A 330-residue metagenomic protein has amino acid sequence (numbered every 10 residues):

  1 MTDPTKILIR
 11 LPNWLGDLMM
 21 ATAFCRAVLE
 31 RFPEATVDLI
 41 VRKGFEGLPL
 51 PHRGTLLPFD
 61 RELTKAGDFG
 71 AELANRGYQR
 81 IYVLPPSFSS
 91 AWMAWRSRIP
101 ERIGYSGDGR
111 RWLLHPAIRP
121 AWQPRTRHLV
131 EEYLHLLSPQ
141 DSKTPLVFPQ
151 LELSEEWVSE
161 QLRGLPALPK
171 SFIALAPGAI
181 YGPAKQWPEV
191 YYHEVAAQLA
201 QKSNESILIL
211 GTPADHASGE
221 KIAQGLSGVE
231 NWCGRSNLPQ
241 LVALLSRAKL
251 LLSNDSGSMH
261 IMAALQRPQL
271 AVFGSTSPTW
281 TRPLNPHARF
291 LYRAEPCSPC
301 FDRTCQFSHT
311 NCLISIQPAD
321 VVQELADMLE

Functional and structural regions predicted by a protein language model:
M1-E330: Catalytic machinery of carbohydrate-active enzymes, primarily nucleotide-sugar-dependent glycosyltransferases
